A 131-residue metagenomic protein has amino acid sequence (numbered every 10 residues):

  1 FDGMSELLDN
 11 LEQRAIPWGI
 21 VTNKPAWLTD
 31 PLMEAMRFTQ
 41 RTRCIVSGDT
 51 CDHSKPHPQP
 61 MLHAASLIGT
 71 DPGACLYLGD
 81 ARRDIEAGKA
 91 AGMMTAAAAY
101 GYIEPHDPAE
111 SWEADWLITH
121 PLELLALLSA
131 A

Functional and structural regions predicted by a protein language model:
F1-R14: Metal-dependent phosphoesterase signature
D9-E12, P25-A26, D30-A131: Asp-based, Mg2+/Mn2+-dependent phosphohydrolase catalytic module
